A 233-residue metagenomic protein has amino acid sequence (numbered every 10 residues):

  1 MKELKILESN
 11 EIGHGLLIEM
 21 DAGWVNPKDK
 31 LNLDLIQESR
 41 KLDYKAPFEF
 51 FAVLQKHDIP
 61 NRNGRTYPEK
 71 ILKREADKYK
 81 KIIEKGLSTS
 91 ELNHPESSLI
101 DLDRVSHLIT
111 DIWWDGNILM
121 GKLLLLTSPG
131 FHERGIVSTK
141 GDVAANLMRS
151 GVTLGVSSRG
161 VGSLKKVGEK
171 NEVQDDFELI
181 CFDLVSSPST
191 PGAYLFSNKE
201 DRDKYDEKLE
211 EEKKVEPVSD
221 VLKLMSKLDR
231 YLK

Functional and structural regions predicted by a protein language model:
M1-K85, E207-E216, D220: Polar/acidic, low-complexity leader/linker segments enriched in S/T/G and N/D
K2, K56-R65, E96-D101, S128-I136: Short, surface-exposed beta-strand/loop "edge" segments at domain boundaries and coil↔beta transitions
E3-I18, G86, T110-E212: Residue microenvironments linked to proteolytic maturation and disulfide-stabilized extracellular modules
L54-P60, N93-E96, R159-V167: Short, flexible beta-strand-to-coil junctions
I83-I100, V156: Short conserved beta-strand and strand-loop elements enriched in small hydrophobics with frequent Asp/Gly
D101-D103, D176: Short coil-to-beta-strand transition motifs
V215-K233: Charge-rich (especially acidic), low-complexity segments
